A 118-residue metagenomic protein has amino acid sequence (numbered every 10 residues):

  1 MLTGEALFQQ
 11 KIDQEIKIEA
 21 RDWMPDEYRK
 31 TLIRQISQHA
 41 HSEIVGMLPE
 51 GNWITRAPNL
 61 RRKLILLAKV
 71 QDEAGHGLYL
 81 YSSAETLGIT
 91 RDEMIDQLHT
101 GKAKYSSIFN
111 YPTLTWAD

Functional and structural regions predicted by a protein language model:
M1-D118: Non-heme di-metal
